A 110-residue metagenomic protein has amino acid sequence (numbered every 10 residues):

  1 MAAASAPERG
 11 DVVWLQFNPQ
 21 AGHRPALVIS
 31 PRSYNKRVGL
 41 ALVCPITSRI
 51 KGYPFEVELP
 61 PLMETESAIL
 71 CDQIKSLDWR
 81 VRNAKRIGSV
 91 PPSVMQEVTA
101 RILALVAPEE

Functional and structural regions predicted by a protein language model:
M1-E110: Conserved functional hotspots at enzyme active or ligand-binding sites that engage polyanionic ligands
